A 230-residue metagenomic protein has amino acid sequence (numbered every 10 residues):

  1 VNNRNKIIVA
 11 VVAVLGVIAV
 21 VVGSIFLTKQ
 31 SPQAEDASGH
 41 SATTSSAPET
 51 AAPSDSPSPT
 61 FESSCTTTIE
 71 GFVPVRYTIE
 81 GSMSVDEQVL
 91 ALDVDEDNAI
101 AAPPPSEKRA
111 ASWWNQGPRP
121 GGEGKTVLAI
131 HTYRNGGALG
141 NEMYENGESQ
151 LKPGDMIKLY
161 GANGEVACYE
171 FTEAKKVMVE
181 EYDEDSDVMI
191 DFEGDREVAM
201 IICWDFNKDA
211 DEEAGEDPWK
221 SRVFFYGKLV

Functional and structural regions predicted by a protein language model:
V1-L15: N-terminal Sec-pathway targeting helices
A10, V21-V22, S56: N-terminal functional modules and adjacent low-complexity/disordered segments of proteins
V17-T28: Hydrophobic alpha-helical membrane-insertion segments, chiefly the h-region of N-terminal signal peptides
F26-C168, T172-V230: Solvent-exposed, non-transmembrane regions of membrane-associated and secreted proteins
